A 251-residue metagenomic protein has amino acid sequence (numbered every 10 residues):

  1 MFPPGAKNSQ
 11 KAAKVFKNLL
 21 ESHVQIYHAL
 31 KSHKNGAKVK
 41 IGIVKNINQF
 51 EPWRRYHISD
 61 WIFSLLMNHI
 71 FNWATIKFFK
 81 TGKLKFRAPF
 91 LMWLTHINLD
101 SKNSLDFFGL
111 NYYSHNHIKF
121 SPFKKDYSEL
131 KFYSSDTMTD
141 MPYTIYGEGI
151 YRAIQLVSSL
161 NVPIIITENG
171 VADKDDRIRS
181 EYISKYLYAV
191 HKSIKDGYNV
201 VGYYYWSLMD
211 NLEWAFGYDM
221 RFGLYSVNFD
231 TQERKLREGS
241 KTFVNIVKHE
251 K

Functional and structural regions predicted by a protein language model:
M1-R179, I183-S184, Y188-K251: Active-site region of glycoside hydrolase catalytic domains
